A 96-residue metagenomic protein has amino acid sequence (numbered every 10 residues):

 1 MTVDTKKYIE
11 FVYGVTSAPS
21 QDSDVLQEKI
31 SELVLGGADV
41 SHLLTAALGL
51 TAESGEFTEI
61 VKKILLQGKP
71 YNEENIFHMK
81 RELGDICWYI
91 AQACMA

Functional and structural regions predicted by a protein language model:
M1-A96: Flexible "arm" and connector segments at domain edges
